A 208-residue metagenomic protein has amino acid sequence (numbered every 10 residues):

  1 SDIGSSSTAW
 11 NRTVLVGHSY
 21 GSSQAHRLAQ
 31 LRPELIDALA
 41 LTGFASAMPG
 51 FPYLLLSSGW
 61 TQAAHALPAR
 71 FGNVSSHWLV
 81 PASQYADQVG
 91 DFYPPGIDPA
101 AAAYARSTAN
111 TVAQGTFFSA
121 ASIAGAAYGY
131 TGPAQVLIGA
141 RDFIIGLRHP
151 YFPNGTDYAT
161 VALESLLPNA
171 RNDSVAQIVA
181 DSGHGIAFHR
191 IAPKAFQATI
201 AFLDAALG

Functional and structural regions predicted by a protein language model:
S1-N11: Conserved acidic catalytic loop of the alpha/beta-hydrolase fold
L15-G17, T42: Short beta-strand immediately N-terminal to the catalytic nucleophile in serine-hydrolase-like folds
G17-R27: Glycine-rich nucleophile elbow surrounding the catalytic serine of serine-hydrolase chemistry
H26-A109: Alpha/beta-hydrolase-fold enzymes
A105-A126: Active-site nucleophile elbow and catalytic-triad environment of alpha/beta-hydrolase enzymes
Y130, V136-I138: Short beta-strand/loop motif that positions the catalytic acidic residue of the alpha/beta-hydrolase fold
A140-V179: Conserved loop-alpha-helix segment in the C-terminal half of the alpha/beta-hydrolase fold that carries the catalytic
R171-G208: Catalytic active-site module of serine/aspartate enzymes centered on a nucleophile-bearing elbow/loop
